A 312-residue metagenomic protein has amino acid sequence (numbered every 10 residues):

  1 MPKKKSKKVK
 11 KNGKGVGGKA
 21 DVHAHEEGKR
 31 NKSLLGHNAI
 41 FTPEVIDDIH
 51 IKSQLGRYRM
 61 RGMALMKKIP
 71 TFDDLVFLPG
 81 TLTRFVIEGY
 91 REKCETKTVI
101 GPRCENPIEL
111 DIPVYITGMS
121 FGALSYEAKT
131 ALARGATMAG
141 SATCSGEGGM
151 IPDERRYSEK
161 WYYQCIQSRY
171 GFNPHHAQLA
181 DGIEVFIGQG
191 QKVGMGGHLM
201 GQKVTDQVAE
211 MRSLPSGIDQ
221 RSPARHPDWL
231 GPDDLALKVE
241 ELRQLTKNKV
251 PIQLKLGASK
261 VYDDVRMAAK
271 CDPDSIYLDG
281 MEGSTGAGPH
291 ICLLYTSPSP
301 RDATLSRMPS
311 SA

Functional and structural regions predicted by a protein language model:
P2-V114, G118, A123-T137, S141-A142 (+4 more regions): Conserved, well-structured core domains of diverse proteins
D111, G118, A123-L245, K249-A269: Active-site-facing alpha/beta catalytic cores
R266-L278, E282: Acidic, glycine-rich loop-and-beta core segments that form the ion-binding/anion-interacting portion of active sites
G288-L294: C-terminal helical cap(s) of enzyme catalytic domains, especially alpha/beta-barrels
Y295-P300: Conserved small/polar residues in nucleotide/adenosyl-binding loops
M308-A312: Hydrophobic alpha-helical segments, chiefly the membrane-spanning helices and signal/signal-anchor peptides
